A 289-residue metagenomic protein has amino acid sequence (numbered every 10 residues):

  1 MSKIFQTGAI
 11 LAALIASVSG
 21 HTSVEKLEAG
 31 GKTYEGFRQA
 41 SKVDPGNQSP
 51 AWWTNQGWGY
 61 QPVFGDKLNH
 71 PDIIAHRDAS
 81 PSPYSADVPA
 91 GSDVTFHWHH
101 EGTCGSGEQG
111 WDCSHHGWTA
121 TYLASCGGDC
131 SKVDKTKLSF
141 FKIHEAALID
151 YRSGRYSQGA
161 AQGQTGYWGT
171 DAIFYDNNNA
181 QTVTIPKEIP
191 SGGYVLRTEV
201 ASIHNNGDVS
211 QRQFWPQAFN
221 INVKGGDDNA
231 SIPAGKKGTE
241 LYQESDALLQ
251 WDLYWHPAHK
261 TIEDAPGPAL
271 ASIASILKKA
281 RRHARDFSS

Functional and structural regions predicted by a protein language model:
S2-A120, C126-A180, I203-S289: Peripheral, solvent-exposed domain-edge segments that often transition into intrinsically disordered/low-complexity
S92, G192-G193: Surface-exposed loop/turn positions
L123-S125, K187, V200: Short, structured patches in soluble enzyme cores that scaffold and shape functional sites
I185, P190-G192: A glycine-anchored, Pro-Gly-centered beta-turn/N-cap motif
Y194-T198: A short tyrosine-centered beta-strand micro-motif
